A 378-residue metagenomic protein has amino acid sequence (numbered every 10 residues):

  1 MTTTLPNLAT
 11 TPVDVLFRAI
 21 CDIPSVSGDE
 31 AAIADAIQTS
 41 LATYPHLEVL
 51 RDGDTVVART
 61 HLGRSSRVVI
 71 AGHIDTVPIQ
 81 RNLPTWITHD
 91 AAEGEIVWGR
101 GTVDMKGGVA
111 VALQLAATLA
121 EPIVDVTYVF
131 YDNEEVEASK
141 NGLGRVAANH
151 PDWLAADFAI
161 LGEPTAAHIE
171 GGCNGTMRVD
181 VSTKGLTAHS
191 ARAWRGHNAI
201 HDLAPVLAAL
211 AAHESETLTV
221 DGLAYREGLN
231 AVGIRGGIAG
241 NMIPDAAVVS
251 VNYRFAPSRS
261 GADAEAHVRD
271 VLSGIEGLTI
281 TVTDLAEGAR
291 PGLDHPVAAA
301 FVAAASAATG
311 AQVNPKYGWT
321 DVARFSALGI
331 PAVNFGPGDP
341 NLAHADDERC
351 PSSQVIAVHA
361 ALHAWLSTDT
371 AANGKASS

Functional and structural regions predicted by a protein language model:
T2-A9, S25-D29, P164, G171 (+1 more regions): Metal-dependent amide/peptide-bond hydrolase catalytic core, centered on the "pita-bread" metallohydrolase fold
D14, R18, Q38, A110-L113 (+6 more regions): Predominant activation on well-ordered alpha-helical scaffold segments within soluble catalytic domains
L16, S25-S66, A91: A non-catalytic alpha/beta surface segment that caps or lines the substrate-entry region of metallo-dependent hydrolase
T43-R51, I87-H89, G94, G277-T281 (+1 more regions): Short secondary-structure junctions
S66-F130, G142, D346: Active-site metal-coordination/substrate-binding segment of hydrolases, especially metallo-dependent peptidases
D75-E93, A155-A156, G171-S182, A300 (+1 more regions): Acidic-glycine-rich active-site phosphate/pyrophosphate-binding loop
V77-P78, V136-A138, H168, R290 (+1 more regions): Generic structural signal for helix capping and beta-alpha/helix-loop junctions
A110-R178: Acidic/histidine-rich catalytic neighborhood of metal-dependent amide-processing enzymes
